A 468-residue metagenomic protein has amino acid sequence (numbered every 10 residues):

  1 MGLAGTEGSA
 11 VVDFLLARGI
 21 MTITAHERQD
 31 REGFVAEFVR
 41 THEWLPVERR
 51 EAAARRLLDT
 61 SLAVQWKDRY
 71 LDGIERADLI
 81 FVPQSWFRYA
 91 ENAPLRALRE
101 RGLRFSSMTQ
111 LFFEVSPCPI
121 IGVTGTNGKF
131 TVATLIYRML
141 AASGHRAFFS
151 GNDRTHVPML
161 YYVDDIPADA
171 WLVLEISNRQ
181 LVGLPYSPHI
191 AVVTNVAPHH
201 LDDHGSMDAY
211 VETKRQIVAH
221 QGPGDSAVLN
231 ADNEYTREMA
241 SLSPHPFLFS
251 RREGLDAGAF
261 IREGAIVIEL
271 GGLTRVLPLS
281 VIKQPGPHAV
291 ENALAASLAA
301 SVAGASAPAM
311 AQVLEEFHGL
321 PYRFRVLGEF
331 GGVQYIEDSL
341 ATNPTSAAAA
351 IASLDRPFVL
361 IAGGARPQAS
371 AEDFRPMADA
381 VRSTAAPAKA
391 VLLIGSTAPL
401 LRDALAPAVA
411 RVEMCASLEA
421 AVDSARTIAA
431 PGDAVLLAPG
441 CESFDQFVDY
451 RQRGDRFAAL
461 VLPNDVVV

Functional and structural regions predicted by a protein language model:
M1-S107: N-terminal leader/targeting and accessory segments in enzymes
V11-F14, R18, L277-A388: Nucleotide phosphate-binding/pyrophosphate-handling subdomain across enzymes that bind or process nucleotide phosphates
L15, I80, V123, T194 (+10 more regions): Residue-level signal for inorganic ion chemistry
M21-Q29, A227-A231, F358-G363, A385-S396: Short internal beta-strands
T22, D78-L79, R146-A147, D169 (+4 more regions): Short active-site oxyanion
T24, S106-Q110, P244-I261, A311-E315 (+2 more regions): Beta-strand->loop->alpha-helix junctions that form or flank phosphate-binding loops in nucleotide-handling enzymes
E37-A53, R366-D433, V467-V468: C-terminal helical cap/extension that packs against the catalytic core of soluble nucleotide-cofactor enzymes
G73-E75, Q84-H245, F260, T427 (+1 more regions): Phosphate-binding loop of NTP-binding sites
